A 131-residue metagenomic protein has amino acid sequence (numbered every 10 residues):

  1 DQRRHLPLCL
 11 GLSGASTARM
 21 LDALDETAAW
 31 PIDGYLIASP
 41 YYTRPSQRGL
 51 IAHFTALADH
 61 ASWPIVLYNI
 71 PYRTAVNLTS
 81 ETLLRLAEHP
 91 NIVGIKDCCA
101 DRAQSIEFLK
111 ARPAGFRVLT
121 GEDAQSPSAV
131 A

Functional and structural regions predicted by a protein language model:
D1-N77: Active-site beta->alpha loop and helix N-cap motifs at the rims of alpha/beta catalytic domains
A56-H60, P71-A131: Catalytic alpha/beta core domains of metabolic enzymes, predominantly
